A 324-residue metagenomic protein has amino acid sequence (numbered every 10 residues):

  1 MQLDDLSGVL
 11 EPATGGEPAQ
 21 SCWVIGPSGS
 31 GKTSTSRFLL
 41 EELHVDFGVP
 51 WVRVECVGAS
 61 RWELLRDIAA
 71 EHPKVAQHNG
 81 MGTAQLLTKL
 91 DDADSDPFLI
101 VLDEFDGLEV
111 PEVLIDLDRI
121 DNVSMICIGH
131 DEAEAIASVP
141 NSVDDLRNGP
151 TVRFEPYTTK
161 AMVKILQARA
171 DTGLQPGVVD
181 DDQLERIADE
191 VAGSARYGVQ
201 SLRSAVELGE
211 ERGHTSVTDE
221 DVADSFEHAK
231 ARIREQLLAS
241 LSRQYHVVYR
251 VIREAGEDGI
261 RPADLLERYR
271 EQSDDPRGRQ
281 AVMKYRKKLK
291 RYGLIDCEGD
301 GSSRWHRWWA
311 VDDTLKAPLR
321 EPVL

Functional and structural regions predicted by a protein language model:
M1-A19: A short, basic N-terminal segment
E17-F38: Walker A/P-loop nucleotide-binding motif
S21-W23, V45-V57: Conserved catalytic segments around the Walker B and adjacent sensor/switch elements of P-loop NTPase domains
S36, L40, G58-S138, S142-R147 (+5 more regions): Mid-core helix/loop region of P-loop NTP-binding domains shared across ATPases and GTPases
Q175-P176, D181-Q244, R277-A281, D300-S302: C-terminal helical "lid" subdomain and adjoining coupling/linker elements of P-loop NTPases
Y245-R253: Hydrophobic residues on short alpha-helical segments
D258-Y269: Short acidic, hydrophobic short linear motifs in intrinsically disordered regions
E267-L324: Terminal-proximal interaction/regulatory segments of ATP-powered molecular machines
